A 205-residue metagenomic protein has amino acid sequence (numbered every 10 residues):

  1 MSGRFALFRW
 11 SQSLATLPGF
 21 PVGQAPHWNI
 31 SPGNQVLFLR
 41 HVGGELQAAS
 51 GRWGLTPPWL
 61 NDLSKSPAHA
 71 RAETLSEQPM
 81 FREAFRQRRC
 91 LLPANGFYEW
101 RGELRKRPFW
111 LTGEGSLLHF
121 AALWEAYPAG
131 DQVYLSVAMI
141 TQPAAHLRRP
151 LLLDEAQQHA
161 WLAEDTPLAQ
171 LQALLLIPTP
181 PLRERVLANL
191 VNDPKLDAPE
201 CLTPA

Functional and structural regions predicted by a protein language model:
M1-L55, L168-L171, P181, A198-P204: Extreme N-terminus nucleophile/cap motif
M1-L7, S13, A68, V133 (+1 more regions): C-terminal accessory segment of soluble enzyme catalytic cores
E45-R86: A glycine-rich, hydrophobic loop/mini-helix early in the fold
G51-W53, L111-G130, V137: A motif-centric signal for short, conserved binding hotspots located in accessible loops or intrinsically disordered
D62, E99-K106, H159-L162: Cytochrome P450 core scaffold surrounding the K-helix E-X-X-R motif and the conserved "meander" helix-loop region
M80-E103: Conserved SET/PR-domain catalytic core that frames the SAM/AdoMet-binding pocket
R89, R101-S116: Catalytic cores of histone-lysine modification enzymes
R89-P93, A121, I140: Residues within well-ordered beta-strands of beta-sheet-rich folds
